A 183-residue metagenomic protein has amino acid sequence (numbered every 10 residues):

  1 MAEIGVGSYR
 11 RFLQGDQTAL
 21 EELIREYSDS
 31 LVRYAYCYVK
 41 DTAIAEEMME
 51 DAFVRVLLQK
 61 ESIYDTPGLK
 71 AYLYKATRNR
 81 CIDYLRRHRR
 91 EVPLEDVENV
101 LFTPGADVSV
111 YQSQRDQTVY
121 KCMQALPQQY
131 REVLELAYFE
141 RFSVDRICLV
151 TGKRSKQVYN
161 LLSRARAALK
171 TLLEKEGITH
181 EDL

Functional and structural regions predicted by a protein language model:
M1-E3, G7, R11, V92 (+2 more regions): C-terminal edge and immediately downstream basic/flexible tail or linker adjoining helix-turn-helix-like DNA-binding
A2, R90-D116, R146: Internal acidic/polar
Y9-R33: A short, charge-rich alpha-helical start-of-domain segment used by transcription regulators
I24-T42, M123, A168, L172-K175: Amphipathic, Lys/Arg- and hydrophobic-enriched alpha-helical face
R33, E47-V54, P67-N79: Structural recognition of an alpha-helix C-terminal capping motif at a helix-to-coil junction
D41, G152-Q157: Helix-turn-helix DNA-binding motif, specifically the short coil turn and the N-cap/start of the second
L58-Y64, K75-L94, Q112: Arg/Lys-rich amphipathic alpha helix in sigma70-family domain 2
V133-A137: A short pre-motif secondary-structure segment
